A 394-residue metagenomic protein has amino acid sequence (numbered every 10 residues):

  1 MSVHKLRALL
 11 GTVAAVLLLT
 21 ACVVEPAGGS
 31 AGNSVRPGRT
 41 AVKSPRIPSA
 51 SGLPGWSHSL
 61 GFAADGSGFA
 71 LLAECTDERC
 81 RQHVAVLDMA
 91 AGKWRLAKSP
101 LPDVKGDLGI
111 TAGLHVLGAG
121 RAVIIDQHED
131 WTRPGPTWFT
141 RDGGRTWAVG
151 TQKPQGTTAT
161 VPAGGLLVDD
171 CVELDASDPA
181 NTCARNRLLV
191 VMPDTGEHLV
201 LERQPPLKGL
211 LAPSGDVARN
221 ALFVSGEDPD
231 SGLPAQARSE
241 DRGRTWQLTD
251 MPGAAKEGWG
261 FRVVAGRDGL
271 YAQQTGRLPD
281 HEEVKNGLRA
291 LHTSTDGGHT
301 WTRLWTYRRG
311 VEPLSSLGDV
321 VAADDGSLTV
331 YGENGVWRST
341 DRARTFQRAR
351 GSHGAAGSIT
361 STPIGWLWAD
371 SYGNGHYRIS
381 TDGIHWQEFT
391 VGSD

Functional and structural regions predicted by a protein language model:
S2-D394: Extracellular glycan-interacting surfaces
